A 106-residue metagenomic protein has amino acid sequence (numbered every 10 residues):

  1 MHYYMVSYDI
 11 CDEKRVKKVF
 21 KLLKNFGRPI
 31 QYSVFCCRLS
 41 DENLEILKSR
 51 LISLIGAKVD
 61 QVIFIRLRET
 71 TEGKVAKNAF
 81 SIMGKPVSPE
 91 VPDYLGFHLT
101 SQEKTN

Functional and structural regions predicted by a protein language model:
M1-N43: Extended, hydrophobic alpha-helical segments
V16, L47, K74: Short acidic, gly/pro-rich beta-turn/loop elements at beta-sheet edges and active-site/ligand-binding grooves
I30, F35, I55, G84-V87: Juxtamembrane helix-loop transition sites at the ends of transmembrane segments in multi-pass membrane proteins
C37-T71: Short, intrinsically disordered low-complexity segments
Q61-H98: C-terminal structural segments of small proteins and small subunits
F97-N106: Charge-biased, low-complexity intrinsically disordered regions
